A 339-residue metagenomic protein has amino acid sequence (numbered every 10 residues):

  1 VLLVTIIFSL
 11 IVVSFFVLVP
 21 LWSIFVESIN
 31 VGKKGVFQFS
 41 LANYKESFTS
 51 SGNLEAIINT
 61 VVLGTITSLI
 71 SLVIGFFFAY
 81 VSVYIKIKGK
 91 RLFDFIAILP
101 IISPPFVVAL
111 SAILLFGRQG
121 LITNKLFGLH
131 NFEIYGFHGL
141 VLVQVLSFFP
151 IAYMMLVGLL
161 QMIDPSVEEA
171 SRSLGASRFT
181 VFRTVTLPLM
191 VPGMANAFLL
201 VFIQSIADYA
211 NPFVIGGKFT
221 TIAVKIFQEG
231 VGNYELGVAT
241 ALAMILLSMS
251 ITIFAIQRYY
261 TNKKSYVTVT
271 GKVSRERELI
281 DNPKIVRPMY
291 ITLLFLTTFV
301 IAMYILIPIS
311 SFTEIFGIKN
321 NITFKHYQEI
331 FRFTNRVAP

Functional and structural regions predicted by a protein language model:
V1-T5, K34-F48, T270-L279, I322-R332: Membrane-topology segments of multi-pass transport proteins
L2-K33, K45-Q161, L187-A210, A239-R258 (+2 more regions): Membrane-water interface segments at the C-terminal ends of transmembrane alpha-helices in multi-pass inner-membrane
N30, A42, E46-T49, D94 (+4 more regions): Short amphipathic alpha-helical coupling elements at transmembrane boundaries
K33, D208-N233, I315-N320: Glycine-rich helix-loop "coupling/hinge" segments at transmembrane-helix boundaries in multipass transporters
F37-S40, L156-E169, R178, V191 (+2 more regions): Transmembrane helix boundary and interhelical loop/hinge segments in multi-pass membrane proteins
I87, V167, A176-R178, Y209 (+1 more regions): Membrane-helix interface/capping residues of multi-pass secondary transporters
L174-G175, P188: Glycine/proline-centered hinge or cleavage motifs at structural transition points of membrane proteins
T180, G217-A223, T252-R287, F316-I318: Feature of multi-pass inner-membrane transport and sensor proteins that recognizes transmembrane helices together
